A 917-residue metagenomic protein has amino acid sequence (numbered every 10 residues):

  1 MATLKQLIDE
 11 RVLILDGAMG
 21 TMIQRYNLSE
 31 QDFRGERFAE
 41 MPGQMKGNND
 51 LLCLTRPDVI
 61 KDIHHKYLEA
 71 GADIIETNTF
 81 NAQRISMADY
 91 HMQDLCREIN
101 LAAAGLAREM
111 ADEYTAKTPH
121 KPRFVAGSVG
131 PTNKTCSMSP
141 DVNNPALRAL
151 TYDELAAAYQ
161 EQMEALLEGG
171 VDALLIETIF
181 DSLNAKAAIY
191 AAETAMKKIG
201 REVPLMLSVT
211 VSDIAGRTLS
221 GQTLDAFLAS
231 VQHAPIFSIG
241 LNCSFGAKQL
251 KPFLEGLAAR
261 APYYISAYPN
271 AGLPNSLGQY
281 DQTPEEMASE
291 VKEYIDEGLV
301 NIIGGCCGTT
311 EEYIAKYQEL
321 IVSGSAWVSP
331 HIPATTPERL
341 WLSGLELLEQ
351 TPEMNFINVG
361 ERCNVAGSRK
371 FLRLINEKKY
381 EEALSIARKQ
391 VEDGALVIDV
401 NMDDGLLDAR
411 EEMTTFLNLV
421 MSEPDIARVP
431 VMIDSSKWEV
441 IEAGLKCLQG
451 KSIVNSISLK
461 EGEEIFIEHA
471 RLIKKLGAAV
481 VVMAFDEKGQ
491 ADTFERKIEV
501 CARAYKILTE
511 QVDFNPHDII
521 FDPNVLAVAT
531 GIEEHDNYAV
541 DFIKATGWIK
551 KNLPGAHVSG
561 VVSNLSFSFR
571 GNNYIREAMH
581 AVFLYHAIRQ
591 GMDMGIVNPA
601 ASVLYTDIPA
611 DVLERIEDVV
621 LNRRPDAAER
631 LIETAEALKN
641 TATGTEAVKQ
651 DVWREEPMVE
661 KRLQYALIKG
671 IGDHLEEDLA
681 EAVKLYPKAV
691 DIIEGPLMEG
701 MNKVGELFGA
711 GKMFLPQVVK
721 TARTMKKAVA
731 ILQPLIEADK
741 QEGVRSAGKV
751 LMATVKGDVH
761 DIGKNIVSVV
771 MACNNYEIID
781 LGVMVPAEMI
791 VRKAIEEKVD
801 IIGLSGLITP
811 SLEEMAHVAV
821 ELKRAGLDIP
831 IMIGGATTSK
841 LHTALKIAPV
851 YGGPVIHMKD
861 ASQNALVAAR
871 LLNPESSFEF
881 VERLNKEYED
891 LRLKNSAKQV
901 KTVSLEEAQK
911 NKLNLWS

Functional and structural regions predicted by a protein language model:
M1-S917: Domain-level signal for soluble alpha/beta catalytic cores
